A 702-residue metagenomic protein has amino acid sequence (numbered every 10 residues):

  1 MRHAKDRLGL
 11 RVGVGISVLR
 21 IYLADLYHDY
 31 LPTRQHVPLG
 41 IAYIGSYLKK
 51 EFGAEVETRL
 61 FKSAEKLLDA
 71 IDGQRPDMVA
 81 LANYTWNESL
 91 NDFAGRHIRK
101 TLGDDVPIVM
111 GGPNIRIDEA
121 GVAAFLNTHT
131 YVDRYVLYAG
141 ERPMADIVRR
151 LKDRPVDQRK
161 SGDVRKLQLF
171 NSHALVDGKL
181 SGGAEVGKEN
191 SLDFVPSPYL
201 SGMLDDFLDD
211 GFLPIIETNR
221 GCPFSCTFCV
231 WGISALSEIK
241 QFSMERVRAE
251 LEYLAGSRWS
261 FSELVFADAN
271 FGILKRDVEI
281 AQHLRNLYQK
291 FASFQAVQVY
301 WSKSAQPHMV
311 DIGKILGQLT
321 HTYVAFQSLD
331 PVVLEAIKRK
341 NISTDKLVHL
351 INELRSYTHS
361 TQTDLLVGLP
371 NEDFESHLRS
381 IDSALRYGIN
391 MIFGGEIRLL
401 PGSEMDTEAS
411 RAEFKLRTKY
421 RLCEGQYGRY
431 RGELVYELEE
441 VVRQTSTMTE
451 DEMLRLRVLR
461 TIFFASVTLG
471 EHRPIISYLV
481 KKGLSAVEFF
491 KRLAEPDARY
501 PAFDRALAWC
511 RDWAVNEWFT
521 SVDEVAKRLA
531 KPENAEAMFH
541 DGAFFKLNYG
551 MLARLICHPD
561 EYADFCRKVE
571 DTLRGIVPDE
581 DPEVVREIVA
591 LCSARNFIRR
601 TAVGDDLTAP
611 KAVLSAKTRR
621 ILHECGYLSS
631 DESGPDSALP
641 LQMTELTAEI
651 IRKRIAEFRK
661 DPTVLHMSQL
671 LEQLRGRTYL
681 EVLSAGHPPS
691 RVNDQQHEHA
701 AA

Functional and structural regions predicted by a protein language model:
R2-A4, L8-L19, D29, V164-I215: N-terminal [4Fe-4S]-dependent radical SAM core
R2-L23, D72-D77, Y131, E440-A702: Radical SAM enzyme core and accessory elements
I16-A24, Y30-L31, M78-A80, V106-V109 (+2 more regions): Conserved SAM/AdoMet-binding glycine-rich loop
Y30-I41: Glycine- and acidic-residue-enriched helix-capping/strand-helix junction motifs
A42-V56: Short helix-loop-beta junction
E55-V186: Glycine-rich beta-alpha loop elements in corrinoid/cobalamin-binding modules across cobalamin-dependent enzymes
M78-A80, R248, A255-A267, Q298 (+3 more regions): Conserved C-terminal portion of the radical SAM core fold that forms the substrate/S-adenosylmethionine-binding
F207-E245: Canonical Radical SAM [4Fe-4S] cluster-binding loop centered on the CxxxCxxC motif and its immediate flanking residues
